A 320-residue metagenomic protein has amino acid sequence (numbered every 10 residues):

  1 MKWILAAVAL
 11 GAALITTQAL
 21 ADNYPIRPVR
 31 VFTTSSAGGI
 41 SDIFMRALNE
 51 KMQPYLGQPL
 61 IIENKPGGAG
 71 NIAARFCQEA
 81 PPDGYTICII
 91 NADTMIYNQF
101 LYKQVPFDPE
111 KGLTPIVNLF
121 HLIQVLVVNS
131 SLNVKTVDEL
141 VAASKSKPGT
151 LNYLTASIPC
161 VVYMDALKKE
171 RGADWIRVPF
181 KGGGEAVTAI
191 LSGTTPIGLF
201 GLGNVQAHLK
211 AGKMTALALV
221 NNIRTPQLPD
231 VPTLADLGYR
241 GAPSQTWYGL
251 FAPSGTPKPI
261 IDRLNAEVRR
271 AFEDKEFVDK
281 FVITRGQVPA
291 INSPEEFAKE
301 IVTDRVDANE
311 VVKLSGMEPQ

Functional and structural regions predicted by a protein language model:
D22, M52, E79-Y85, F100-E185 (+3 more regions): Hinge/capping helix and adjacent helix->loop/strand transition within the periplasmic-binding protein
I26-P28, E170-A173, K258-Q320: An extracytoplasmic/periplasmic, membrane-proximal ligand-sensing/linker region
P28-V29, P54-G68, P109-G112, P148-N152 (+4 more regions): A local structural motif
V31-A47, P66-A69, L154-I158: Extracytoplasmic "Venus flytrap"
Q58, A80-I89, K147-L151, A173 (+3 more regions): Alpha-to-beta junction loops
K65-A73, H121-L122, S157-P159, V178-T188 (+2 more regions): Short helix-initiation/N-cap motifs at beta->coil->alpha
N71-P82, S144, D165-E170, G184-T195 (+2 more regions): Short helices/loops that flank or line small-molecule/ion binding pockets
D93-Q104, V161-E170, I197-V231, N309: A ligand-binding cleft/hinge motif common to bilobed small-molecule-binding domains
